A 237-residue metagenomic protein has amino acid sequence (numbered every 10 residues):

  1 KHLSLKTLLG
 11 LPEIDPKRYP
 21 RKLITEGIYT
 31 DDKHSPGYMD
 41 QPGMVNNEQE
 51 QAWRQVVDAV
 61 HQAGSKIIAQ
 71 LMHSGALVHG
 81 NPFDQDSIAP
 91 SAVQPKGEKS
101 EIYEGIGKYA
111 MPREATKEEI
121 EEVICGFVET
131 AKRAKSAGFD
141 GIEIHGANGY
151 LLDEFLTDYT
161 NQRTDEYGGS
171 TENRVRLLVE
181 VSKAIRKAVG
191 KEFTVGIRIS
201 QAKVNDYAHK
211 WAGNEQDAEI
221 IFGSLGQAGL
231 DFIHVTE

Functional and structural regions predicted by a protein language model:
K1-E237: Flavin-dependent oxidoreductase catalytic cores
